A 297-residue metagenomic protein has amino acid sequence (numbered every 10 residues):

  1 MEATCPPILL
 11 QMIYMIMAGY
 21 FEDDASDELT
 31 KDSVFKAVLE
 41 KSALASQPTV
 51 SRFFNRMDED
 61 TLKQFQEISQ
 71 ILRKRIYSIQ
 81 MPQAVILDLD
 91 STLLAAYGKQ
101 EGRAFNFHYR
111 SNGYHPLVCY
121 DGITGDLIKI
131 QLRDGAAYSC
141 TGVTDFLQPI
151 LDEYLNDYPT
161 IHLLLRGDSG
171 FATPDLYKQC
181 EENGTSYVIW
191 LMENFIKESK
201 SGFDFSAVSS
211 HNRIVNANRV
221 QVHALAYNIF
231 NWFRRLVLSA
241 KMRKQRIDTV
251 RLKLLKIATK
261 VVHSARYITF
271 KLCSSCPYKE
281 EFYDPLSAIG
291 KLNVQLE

Functional and structural regions predicted by a protein language model:
M1-E297: Anion-binding and metal-coordination hotspots
